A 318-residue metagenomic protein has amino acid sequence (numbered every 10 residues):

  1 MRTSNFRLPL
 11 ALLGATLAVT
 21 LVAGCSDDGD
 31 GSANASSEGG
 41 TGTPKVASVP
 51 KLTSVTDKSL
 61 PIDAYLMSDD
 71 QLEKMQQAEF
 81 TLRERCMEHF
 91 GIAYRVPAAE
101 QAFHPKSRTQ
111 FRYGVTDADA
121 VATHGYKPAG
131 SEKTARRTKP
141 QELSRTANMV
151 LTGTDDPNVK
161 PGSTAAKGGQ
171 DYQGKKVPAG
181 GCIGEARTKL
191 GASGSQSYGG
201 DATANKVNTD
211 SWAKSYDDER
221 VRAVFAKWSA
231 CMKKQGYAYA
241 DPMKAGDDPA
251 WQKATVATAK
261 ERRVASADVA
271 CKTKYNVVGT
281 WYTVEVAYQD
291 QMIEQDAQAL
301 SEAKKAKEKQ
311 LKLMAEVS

Functional and structural regions predicted by a protein language model:
M1-A23: Sec-dependent bacterial lipoprotein signal peptides
R2, F6, C25-S318: Cell-envelope/extracellular polymer assembly enzymes that use nucleotide-activated donors
